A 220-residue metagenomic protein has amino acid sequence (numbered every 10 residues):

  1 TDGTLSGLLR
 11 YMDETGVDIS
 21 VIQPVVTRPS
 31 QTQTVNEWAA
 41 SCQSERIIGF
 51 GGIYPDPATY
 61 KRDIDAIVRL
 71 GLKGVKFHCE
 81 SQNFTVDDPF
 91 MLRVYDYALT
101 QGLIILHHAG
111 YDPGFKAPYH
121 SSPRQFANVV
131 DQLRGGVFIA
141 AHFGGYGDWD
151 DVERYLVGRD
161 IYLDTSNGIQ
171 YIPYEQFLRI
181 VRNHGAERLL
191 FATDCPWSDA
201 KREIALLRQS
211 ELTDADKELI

Functional and structural regions predicted by a protein language model:
T1-I19, N183-L190, A200-I220: Mid-to-C-terminal alpha-helical segments outside catalytic/metal-binding sites
G7-Y11, V35-C42, D63-I67, F90-V94 (+4 more regions): A general structural detector for well-ordered alpha-helical segments in enzyme core domains, enriched
M12, A39, I67, V75 (+6 more regions): Conserved, mostly hydrophobic/aromatic
E14-T15, C42-E45, L70, T100 (+4 more regions): Alpha-helix C-cap/termination motif
D18-I19, T27-P113, A117-H120, Y171: Active-site gating/metal-coordination segments in enzymes
K73-G74, D87-L190: Catalytic pocket-lining loop regions of alpha/beta-barrel enzymes, especially the amidohydrolase/enolase/GH5 lineages
Y171-P173, S198-K201: Short active-site-adjacent structural elements
